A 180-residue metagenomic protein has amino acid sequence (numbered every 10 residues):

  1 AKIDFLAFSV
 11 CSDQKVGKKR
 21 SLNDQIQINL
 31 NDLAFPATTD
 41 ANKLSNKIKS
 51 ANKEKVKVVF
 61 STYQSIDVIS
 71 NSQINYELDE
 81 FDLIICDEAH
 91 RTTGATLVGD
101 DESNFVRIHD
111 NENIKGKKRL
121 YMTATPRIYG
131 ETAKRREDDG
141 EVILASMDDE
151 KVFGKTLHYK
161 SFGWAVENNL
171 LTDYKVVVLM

Functional and structural regions predicted by a protein language model:
A1-S21, Y63-S65: Conserved Walker A/P-loop ATP-binding site and its immediately adjacent core in helicase/helicase-like ATPase domains
I3-L6, E80-F81, I114-K118, F153-K155 (+1 more regions): Short glycine-/polar-rich loops that comprise or flank the Walker A/P-loop and associated switch/sensor motifs
F8, V59, I85, L120 (+2 more regions): Hydrophobic/aromatic beta-strand patches that form the interior of the parallel beta-sheet core in alpha/beta enzyme
Q14-N46, E137-I143: Charged, glycine/proline-rich intrinsically disordered loops and linkers
V16-N23, V68-I69, G94, I128-A133: Switch/connector loops and helix/strand junctions flanking conserved nucleotide-binding motifs in nucleotide-processing
A41-E80: Conserved helix/coil segment N-terminal to the catalytic DExD/H
S65, N75-Y121, T125-R127: SF2 helicase catalytic motif II
E131-M180: Interdomain helical connector at the RecA1-RecA2 junction of SF1/SF2 helicase-like NTPases
